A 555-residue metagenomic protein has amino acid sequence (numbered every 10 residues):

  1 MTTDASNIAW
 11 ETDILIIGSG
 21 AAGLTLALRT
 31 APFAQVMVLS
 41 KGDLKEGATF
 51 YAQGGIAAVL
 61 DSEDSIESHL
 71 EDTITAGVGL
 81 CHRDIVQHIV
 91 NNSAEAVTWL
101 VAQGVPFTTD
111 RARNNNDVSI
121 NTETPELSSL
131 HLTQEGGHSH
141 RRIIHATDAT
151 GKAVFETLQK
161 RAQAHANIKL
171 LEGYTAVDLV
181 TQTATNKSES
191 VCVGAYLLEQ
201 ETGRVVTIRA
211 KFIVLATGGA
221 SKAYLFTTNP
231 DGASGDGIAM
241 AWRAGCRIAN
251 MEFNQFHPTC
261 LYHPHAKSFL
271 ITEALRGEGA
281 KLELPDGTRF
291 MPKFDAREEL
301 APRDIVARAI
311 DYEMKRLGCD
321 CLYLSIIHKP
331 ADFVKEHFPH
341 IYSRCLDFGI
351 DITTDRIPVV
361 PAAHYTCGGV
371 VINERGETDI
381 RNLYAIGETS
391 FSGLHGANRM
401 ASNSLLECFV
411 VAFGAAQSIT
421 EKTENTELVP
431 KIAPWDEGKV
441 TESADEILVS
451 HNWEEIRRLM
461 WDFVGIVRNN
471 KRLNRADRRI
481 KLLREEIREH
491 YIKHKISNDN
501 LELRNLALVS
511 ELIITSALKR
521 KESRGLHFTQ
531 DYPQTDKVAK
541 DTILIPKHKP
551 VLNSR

Functional and structural regions predicted by a protein language model:
T2-T12, A21, R29, D43-K45 (+8 more regions): Glycine- and aromatic-enriched mobile tails/lids
I14-V38: N-terminal Rossmann-like FAD-binding beta1-loop-alpha1 element of flavoenzymes
L15-I17, I208-T217: Short hydrophobic core segments
G42-I74, V78, P258, A266-F269: Conserved N-terminal glycine-rich FAD pyrophosphate-binding loop of Rossmann-like flavoproteins
L44, M240, C246-D351, D355 (+1 more regions): An anion/pyrophosphate-binding glycine-rich loop and adjacent beta-alpha core in soluble alpha-beta enzymes
C81-A94, R141-K160, L171, T227-G235 (+3 more regions): Short beta-strand to alpha-helix junction loop
V101-R204, A216, C260-H263, L282: Conserved redox-cofactor binding core of oxidoreductases
F212-F269, R316, N403-V411: Glycine-rich loop(s) and the adjacent beta-strand/alpha-helix scaffold that form part
